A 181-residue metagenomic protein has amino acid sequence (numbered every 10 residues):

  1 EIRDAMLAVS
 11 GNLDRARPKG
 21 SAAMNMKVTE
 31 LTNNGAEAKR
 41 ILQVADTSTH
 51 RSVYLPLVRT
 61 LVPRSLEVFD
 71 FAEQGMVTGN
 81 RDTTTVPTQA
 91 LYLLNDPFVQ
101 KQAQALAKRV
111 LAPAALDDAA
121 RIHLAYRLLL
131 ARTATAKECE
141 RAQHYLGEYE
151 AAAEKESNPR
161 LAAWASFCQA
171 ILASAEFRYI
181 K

Functional and structural regions predicted by a protein language model:
E1-T133, S166, I171-K181: An acidic, gly/pro-interrupted, aromatic-rich
A114, Y149, A153-E156: Short coil/turn helix-boundary motifs
E140-A151: Amphipathic alpha-helical segments that form the core helices of the histone-fold
